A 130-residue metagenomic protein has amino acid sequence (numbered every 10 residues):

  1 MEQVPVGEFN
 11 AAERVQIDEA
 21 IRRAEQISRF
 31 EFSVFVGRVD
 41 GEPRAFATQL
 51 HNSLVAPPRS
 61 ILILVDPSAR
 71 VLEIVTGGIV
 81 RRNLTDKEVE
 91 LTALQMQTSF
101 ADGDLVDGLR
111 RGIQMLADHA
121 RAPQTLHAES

Functional and structural regions predicted by a protein language model:
M1-S60, P67-S130: A structural boundary signal for the start of the first folded domain, especially the loop/turn and N-capping region
